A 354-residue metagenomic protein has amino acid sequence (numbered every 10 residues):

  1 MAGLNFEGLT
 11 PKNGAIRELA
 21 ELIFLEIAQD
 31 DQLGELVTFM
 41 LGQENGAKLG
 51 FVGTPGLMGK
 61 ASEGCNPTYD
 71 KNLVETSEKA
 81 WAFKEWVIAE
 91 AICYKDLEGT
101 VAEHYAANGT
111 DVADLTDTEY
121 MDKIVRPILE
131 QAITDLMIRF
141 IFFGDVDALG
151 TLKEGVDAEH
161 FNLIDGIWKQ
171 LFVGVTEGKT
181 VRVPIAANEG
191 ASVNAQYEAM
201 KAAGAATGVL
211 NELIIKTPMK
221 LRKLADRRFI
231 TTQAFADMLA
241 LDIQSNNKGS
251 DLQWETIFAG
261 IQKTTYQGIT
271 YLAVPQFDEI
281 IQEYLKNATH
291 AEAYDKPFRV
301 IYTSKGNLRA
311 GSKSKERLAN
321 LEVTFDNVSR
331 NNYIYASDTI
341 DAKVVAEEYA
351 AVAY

Functional and structural regions predicted by a protein language model:
A2-E44, F161-G204, D237, L241-Y354: Sequence/fold signature of self-assembling virion shell proteins
L4-E7, E63-S77, Q131, D135-D147: Signature of extracytoplasmic/envelope-associated structural regions
I23-A106, P127, E159-I164, Q170: Assembly/oligomerization interface modules of large self-assembling protein complexes
T100, I138, M238-L241: Short helix/loop capping segments that flank catalytic or ligand/cofactor-binding pockets
T110-E212: Alpha-helical scaffold segments that mediate packing/assembly in large oligomeric complexes
E212-L221, A225: Short, basic/hydrophobic alpha-helical segments
A225-A234, M238-L239: Long, repeat-rich segments with strong aromatic
